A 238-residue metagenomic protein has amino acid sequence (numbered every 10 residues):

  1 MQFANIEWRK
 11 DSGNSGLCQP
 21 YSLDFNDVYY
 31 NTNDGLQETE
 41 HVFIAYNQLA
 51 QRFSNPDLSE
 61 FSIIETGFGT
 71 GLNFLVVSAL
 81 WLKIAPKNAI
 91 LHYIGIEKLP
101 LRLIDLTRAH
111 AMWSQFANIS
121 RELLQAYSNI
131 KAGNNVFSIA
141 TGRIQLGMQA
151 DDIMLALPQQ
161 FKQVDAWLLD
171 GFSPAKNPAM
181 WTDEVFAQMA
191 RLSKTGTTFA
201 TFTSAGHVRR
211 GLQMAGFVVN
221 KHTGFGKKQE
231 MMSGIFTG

Functional and structural regions predicted by a protein language model:
M1-F61, A79-Q115: Rossmann-like AdoMet
Q51-N55, L155-K162: Short amphipathic alpha-helix with an adjacent loop that forms part of the alpha/beta core around
I63-E65, G69, G95, T201: Class I SAM-dependent methyltransferase core
T70-L75: Glycine-rich SAM-binding Motif I of class I
D105-Q160: S-adenosyl-L-methionine
M154, V164-M180: A short SAM/SAH-binding and catalytic strip from SAM-dependent methyltransferases
A179-G196: A short glycine-rich, Lys/Arg-flanked "PGG" loop and its adjoining helix->strand segment in the class I
A215-G238: Core SAM-dependent methyltransferase catalytic element
